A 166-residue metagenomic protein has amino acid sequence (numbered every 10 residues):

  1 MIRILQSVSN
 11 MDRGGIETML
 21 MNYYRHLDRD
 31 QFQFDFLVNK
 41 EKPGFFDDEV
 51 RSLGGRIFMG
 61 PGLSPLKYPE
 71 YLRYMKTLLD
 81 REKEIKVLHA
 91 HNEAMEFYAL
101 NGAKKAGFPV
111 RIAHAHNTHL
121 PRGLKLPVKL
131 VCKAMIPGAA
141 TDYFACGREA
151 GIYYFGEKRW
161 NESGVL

Functional and structural regions predicted by a protein language model:
M1-L166: Membrane-interface segments of envelope glycosyltransferases acting on lipid-linked substrates or membrane lipids
